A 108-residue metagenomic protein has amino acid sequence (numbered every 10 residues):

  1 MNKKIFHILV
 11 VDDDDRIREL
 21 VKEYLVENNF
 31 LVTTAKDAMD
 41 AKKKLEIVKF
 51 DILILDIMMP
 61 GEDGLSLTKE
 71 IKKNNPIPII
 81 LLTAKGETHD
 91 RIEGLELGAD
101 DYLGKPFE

Functional and structural regions predicted by a protein language model:
R18, P60, E87, K105: The feature encodes the CheY-like receiver
E19-E27: Charged docking surfaces used in two-component/phosphorelay signaling
N29-K36, K44: Short hydrophobic/Thr-rich beta-strand motif most characteristic of the beta2 strand and flanking loop of CheY-like
D37, D63-S66, D90: Acidic catalytic/metal-coordinating carboxylates
K43, E62-P76: Short amphipathic alpha-helix used as the core "switch/output" element in two-component signaling
V48-I54, M59: Active-site beta3 strand of CheY-like receiver
